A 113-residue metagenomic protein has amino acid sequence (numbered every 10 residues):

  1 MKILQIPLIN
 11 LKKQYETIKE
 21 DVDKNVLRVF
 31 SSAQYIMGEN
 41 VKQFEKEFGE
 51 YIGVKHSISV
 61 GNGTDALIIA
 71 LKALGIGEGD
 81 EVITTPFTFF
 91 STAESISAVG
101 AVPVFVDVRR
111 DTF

Functional and structural regions predicted by a protein language model:
M1-A73, G77-E78, V99: Conserved PLP-binding active-site segment in aminotransferase class I/II-type PLP enzymes
K72-F113: PLP-dependent aminotransferase-like
